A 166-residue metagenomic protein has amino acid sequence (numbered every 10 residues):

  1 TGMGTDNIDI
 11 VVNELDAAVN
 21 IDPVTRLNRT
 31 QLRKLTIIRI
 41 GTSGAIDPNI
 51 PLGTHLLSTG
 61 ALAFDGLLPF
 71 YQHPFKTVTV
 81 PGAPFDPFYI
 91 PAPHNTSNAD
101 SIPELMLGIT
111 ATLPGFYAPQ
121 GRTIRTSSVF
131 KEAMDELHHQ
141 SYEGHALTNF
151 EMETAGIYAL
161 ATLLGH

Functional and structural regions predicted by a protein language model:
T1-N95: Metabolite-binding pocket within alpha/beta catalytic cores that recognizes anionic/polar moieties
N20, G60, I102-P103, G115 (+2 more regions): Generic secondary-structure signature for well-ordered alpha-helical cores
L27-L32, D47-I50, I102, Q140-Y142 (+1 more regions): Solvent-exposed alpha-helices and their adjacent loops that cap or buttress functional pockets in soluble metabolic
L35-I38, T54-L56, E104-I109, L147-N149 (+1 more regions): Structural motif
G44, A61, I109-A118, G156: Glycine-rich beta-alpha junction loops
A83-Y142: Active-site rim beta-loop-alpha module in soluble metabolic enzymes
S128, E136-H166: A C-terminal functional module that forms or caps the active site or interfaces directly with catalytic machinery
